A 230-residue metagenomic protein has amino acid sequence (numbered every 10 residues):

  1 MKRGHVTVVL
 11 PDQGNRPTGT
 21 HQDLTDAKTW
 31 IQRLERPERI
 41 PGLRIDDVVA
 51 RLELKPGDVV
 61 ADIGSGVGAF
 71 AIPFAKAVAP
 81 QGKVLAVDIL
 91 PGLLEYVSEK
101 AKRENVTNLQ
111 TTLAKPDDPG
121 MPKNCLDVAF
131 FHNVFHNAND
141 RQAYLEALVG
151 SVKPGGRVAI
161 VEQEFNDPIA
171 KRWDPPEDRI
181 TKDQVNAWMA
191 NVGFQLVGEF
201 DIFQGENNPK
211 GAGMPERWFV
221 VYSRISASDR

Functional and structural regions predicted by a protein language model:
M1-A61: Class I SAM-dependent transferase core
A61-D118: Class I SAM-dependent methyltransferase SAM/SAH-binding core
A75-K76, Q142-R157: A short glycine-rich, Lys/Arg-flanked "PGG" loop and its adjoining helix->strand segment in the class I
P119-A129: A short acidic, Gly/Pro-enriched loop at the edge of an enzyme's catalytic core that lines a small-molecule cofactor
D127-R141: A short SAM/SAH-binding and catalytic strip from SAM-dependent methyltransferases
R157-N186: Conserved class I S-adenosyl-L-methionine
Q195-G205: Conserved S-adenosyl-L-methionine
F203-R230: Core SAM-dependent methyltransferase catalytic element
